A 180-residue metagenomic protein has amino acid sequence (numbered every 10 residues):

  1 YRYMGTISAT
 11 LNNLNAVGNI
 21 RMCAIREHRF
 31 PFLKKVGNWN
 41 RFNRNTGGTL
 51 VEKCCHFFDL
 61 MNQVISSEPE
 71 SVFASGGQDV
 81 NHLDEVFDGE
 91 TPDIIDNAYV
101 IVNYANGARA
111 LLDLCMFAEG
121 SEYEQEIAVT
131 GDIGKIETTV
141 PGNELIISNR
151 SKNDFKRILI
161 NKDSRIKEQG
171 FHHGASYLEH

Functional and structural regions predicted by a protein language model:
R2-T91: Predominantly a Rossmann-like dinucleotide-binding segment in NAD(P)-dependent oxidoreductases
Y3, P31, A118-E119, Y177: Alpha-helix N-cap/loop-to-helix initiation residues
R21, D96-A98, Q125: Change "...and in nucleic-acid phosphodiester-cleaving endonucleases..." to "...and in nucleic-acid processing enzymes
M22-I25, L111-L114, T138-T139: Beta-strand scaffold of nucleotide-dependent catalytic cores
C55, D113-S121: Glycine-rich phosphate/pyrophosphate-binding beta-alpha loops
S67, D93-I94, A108, S121-Y123: Glycine/proline-rich active-site loop of Rossmann-fold NAD(P)-dependent oxidoreductases
S67-F73, R109-A110, K135-T139: Acidic/polar loop patches that form or flank catalytic/metal-binding clefts of enzymes that bind anionic ligands
N81-T91, Y99, N103-Y104, E126-H180: C-terminal glycine/acidic-rich active-site capping loop/insertion
